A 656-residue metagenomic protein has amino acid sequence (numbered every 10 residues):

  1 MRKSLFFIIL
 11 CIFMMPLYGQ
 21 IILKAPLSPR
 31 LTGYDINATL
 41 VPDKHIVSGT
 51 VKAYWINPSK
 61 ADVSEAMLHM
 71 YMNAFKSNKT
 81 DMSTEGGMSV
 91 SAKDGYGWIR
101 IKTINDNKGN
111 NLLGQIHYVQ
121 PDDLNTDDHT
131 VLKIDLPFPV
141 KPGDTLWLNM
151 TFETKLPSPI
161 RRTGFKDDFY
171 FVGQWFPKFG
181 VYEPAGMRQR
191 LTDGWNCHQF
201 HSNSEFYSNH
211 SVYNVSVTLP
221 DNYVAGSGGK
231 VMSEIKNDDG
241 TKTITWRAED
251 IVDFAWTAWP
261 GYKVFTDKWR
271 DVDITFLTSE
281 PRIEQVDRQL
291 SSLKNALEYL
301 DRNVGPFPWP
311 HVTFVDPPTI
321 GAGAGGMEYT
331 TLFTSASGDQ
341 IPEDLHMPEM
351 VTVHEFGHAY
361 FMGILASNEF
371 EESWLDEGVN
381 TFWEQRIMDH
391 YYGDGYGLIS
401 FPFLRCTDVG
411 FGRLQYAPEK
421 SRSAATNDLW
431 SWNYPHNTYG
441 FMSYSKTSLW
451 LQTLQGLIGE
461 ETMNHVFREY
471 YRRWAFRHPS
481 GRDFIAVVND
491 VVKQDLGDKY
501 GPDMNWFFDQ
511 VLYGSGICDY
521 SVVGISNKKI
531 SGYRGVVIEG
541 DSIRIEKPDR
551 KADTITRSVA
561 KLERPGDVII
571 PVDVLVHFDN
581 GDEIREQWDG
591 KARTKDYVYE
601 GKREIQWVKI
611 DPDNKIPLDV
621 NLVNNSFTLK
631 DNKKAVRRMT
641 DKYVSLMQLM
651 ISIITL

Functional and structural regions predicted by a protein language model:
G19-S48, G173, N203, N505-W506 (+1 more regions): N-terminal, polar/Ser/Thr-rich
I56, G87-F169, K591-E604, N614-K615: A surface-exposed beta-strand-loop module
N78-K93, E153-Y213, K615-T655: Glycine/proline-rich low-complexity spacer/linker segments in large multi-domain proteins
V181-W195, H201-V353, F382, D394: Hydrophobic helix-coil surface modules that form long, contiguous segments used for peptide/substrate interaction
G226-S227, G501-M504, I517-P612: Beta-strand-rich binding/interaction modules
K294, T334-S337, I341-T407, F467: Zinc-dependent metallopeptidase catalytic helix centered on the HExxH motif and its immediate flanking segment
E377, T381-T453, L457, W474-A475 (+1 more regions): Acidic/His/Gly-enriched intrinsically disordered linker/tail segments that often contain short helix/coil "MoRF-like"
G440-V536: Amphipathic alpha-helical substructures
